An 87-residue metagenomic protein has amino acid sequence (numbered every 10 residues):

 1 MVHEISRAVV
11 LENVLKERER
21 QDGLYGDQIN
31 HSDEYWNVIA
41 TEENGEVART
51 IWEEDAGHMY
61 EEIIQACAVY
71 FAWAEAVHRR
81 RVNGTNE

Functional and structural regions predicted by a protein language model:
M1-E87: Flexible "arm" and connector segments at domain edges
